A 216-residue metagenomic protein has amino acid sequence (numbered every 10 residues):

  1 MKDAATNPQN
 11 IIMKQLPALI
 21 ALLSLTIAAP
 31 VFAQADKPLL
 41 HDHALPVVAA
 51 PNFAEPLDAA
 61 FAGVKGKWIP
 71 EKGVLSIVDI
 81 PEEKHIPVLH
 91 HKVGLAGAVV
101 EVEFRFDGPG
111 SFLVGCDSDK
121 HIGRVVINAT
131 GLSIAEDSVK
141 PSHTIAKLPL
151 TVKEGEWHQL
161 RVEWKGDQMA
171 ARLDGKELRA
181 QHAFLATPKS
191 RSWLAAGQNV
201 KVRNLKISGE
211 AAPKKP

Functional and structural regions predicted by a protein language model:
A18-A28: Bacterial N-terminal signal peptides
A35-K65, K214-P216: Extracellular carbohydrate-recognition regions
G66-K84: Short carbohydrate-recognition loop motifs
D79-E136: Secretory/extracellular carbohydrate-interaction modules and structurally similar beta-sandwich "look-alikes"
I86-V93, A146-V152, R191-S192: Beta-strand-rich interaction surfaces with strong enrichment in secreted/lumenal proteins
V100-V102, E156-K165, M169-A171: Short tryptophan-centered beta-strand motifs in secreted/extracellular beta-sheet-rich domains of glycan-recognition
S138-Q159: Short, aromatic/His-centered strand-loop micro-motif at the edge of beta-sheets
Q181-N204, P216: Flexible glycan-contacting loops in extracellular carbohydrate-active proteins
